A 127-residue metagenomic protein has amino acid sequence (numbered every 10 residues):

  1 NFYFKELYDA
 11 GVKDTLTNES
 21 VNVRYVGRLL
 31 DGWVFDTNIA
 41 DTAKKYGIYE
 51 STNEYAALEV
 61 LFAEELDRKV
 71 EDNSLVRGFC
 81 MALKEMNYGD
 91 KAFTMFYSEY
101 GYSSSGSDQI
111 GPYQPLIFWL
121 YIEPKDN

Functional and structural regions predicted by a protein language model:
N1-N127: Cross-family detector of peptidyl-prolyl cis-trans isomerase
